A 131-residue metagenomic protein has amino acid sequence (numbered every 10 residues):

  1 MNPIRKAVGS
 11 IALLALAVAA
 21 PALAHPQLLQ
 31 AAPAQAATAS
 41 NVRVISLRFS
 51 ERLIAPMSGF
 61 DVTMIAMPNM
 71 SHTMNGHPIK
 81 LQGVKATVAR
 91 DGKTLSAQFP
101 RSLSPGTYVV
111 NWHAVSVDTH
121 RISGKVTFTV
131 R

Functional and structural regions predicted by a protein language model:
M1-A12: Bacterial N-terminal signal peptides that target proteins for export
A19-P21: N-terminal signal peptide c-region/cleavage motif recognized by signal peptidases
A24-H25: Boundary of Sec targeting at the N-terminus
L28, A37-S40, I54-F128: Acidic, low-complexity Ser/Thr/Gly/Pro-rich repeat segments typical of extracellular/periplasmic and surface-exposed
N41-L47: Structural beta-strand segments of beta-rich domains
L47-I54: Short extracytoplasmic
